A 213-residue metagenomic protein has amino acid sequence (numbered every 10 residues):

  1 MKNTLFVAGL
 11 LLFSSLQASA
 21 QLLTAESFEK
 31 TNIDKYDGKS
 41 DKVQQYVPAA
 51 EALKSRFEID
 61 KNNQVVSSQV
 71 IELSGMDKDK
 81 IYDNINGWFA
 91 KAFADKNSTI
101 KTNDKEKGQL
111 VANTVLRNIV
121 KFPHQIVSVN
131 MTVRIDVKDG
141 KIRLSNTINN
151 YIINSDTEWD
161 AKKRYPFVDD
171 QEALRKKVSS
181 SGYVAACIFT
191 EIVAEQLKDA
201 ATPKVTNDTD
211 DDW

Functional and structural regions predicted by a protein language model:
M1-E26: Bacterial Sec-dependent N-terminal signal peptides
Q21-W213: Ser/Thr-rich, low-complexity intrinsically disordered terminal regions
